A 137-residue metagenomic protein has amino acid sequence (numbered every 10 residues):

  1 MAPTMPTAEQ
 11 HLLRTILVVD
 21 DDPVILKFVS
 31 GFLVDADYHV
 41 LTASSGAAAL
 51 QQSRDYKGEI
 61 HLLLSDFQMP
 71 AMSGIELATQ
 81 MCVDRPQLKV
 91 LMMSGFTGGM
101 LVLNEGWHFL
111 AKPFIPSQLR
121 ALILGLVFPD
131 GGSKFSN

Functional and structural regions predicted by a protein language model:
M1-L17, P23, K27-S30, G58-E59 (+4 more regions): Non-catalytic signal-transmission and effector/linker regions of two-component phosphorelay proteins
G31-A36, Q52, L122: Alpha-helical interaction/dimerization surfaces of two-component signaling modules
T42-Q51, G74: Helix N-cap/capping motif at the beta->alpha junctions
Q51-R54, I75-Q87: Short amphipathic alpha-helix used as the core "switch/output" element in two-component signaling
D66: Active-site residues of response regulator receiver
M69: Receiver (REC) domain active-site loop signature in two-component systems and cognate sites in sensor histidine kinases
M93-S94: Hydrophobic/aromatic residues positioned on beta-strands within the core alpha/beta folds
K112: A Lys-centered signature of the CheY-like receiver
